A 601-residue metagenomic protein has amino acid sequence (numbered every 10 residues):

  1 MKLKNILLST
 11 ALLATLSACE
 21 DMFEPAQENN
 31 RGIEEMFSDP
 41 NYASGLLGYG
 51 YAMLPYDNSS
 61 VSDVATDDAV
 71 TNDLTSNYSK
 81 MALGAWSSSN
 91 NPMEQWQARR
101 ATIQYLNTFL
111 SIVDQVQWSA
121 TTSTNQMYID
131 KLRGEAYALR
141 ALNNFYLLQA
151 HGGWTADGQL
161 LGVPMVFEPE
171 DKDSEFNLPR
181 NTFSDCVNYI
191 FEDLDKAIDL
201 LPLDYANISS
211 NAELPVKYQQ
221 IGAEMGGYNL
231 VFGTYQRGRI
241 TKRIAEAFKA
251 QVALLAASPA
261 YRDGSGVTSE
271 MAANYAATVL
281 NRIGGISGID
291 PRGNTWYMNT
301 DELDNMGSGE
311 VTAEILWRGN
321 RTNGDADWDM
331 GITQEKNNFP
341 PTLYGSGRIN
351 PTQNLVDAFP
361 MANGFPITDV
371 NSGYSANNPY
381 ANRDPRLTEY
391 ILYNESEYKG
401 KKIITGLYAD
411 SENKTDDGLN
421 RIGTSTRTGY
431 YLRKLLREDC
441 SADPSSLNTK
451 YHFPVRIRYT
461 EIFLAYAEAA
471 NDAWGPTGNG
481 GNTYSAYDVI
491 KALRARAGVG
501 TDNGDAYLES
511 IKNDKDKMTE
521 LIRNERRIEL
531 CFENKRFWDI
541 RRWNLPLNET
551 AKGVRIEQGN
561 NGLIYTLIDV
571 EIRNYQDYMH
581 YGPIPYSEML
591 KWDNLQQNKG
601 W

Functional and structural regions predicted by a protein language model:
M1-N29: Bacterial Sec-dependent N-terminal signal peptides
A18-C19, R99-T102, Y189-F191, N211-G227 (+8 more regions): Long, intrinsically disordered, low-complexity segments
C19-A65, V116, F359-A381, Y586-W601: Membrane-proximal, proline-rich intrinsically disordered regions
D39, S44-G45, N77-W154, D171-A206 (+5 more regions): Conserved, well-structured interaction surfaces
S60-S76, G152-F167, L203-I244, S258-S346 (+5 more regions): Short, surface-exposed recognition loops and adjoining beta-strand edges that mediate ligand/DNA contacts, enriched
L106, V187, L194, S269 (+3 more regions): Inward-facing hydrophobic residues that define packing positions of alpha-helical scaffold repeats
A141, K249-Q251, Y451-G500: Extended amphipathic alpha-helical segments enriched in small hydrophobics
Y374-Y459: Flexible, polar/acidic helix-loop-strand segments at domain edges
